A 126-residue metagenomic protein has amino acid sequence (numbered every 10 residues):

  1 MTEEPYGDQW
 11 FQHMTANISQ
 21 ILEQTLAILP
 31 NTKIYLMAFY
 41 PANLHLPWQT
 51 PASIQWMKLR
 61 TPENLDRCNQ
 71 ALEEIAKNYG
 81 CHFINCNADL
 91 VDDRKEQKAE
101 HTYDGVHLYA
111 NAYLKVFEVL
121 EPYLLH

Functional and structural regions predicted by a protein language model:
M1, N43-T50, V91-Q97: Short acidic/His/Gly/Ser-rich catalytic and metal-binding motifs that mark active-site loops of diverse hydrolases
M1-H13, P41-A42: Oxyanion-hole/transition-state-stabilizing segment in secreted/luminal serine hydrolases and related acyltransferases
M14, I18, L65, Y113: Aromatic/hydrophobic pocket-lining residues that form the small-molecule binding cavity in soluble enzyme cores
I18-E23, N69: Generic structural signal for well-ordered alpha-helices, preferentially at hydrophobic/aromatic core positions
I28-K33: A short helix->loop->beta-strand "cap" motif at the edges of active sites that frequently abuts
A38-P41, C86-A88: Short, well-ordered beta-to-alpha junction loops that form the rim of enzyme active sites and present histidine/acidic
L44-C86: Substrate-gating cap/lid alpha-helix
H82, E100-H126: Histidine-centered active-site loop/cap adjacent to the catalytic His in serine esterases/O-acetyl transfer systems
